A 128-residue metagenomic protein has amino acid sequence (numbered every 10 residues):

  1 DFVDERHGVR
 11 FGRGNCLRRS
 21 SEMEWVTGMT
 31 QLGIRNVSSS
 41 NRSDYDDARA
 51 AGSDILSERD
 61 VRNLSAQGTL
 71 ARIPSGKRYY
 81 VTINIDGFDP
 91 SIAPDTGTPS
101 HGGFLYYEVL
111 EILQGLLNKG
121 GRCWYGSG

Functional and structural regions predicted by a protein language model:
D1, N36, I85-G87: Short, glycine/acidic-enriched loop or turn micro-motifs at the edges of active sites
D1-T30, K119-G120: Active-site histidine-anchored catalytic micro-motif
V3-D4, S39, P90: Conserved protein kinase catalytic core
F11-R13, L32, T96, H101-G102: Short glycine-rich loop/turn motifs that provide flexible caps or phosphate-binding loops at active sites
S21, T30-N36, S57-R59: Short, structured patches in soluble enzyme cores that scaffold and shape functional sites
E24, R35-D47: Glycine-rich phosphate/diphosphate-binding loop of Rossmann-like nucleotide-binding domains
R42-G128: Catalytic cores of soluble, metal-dependent hydrolases
